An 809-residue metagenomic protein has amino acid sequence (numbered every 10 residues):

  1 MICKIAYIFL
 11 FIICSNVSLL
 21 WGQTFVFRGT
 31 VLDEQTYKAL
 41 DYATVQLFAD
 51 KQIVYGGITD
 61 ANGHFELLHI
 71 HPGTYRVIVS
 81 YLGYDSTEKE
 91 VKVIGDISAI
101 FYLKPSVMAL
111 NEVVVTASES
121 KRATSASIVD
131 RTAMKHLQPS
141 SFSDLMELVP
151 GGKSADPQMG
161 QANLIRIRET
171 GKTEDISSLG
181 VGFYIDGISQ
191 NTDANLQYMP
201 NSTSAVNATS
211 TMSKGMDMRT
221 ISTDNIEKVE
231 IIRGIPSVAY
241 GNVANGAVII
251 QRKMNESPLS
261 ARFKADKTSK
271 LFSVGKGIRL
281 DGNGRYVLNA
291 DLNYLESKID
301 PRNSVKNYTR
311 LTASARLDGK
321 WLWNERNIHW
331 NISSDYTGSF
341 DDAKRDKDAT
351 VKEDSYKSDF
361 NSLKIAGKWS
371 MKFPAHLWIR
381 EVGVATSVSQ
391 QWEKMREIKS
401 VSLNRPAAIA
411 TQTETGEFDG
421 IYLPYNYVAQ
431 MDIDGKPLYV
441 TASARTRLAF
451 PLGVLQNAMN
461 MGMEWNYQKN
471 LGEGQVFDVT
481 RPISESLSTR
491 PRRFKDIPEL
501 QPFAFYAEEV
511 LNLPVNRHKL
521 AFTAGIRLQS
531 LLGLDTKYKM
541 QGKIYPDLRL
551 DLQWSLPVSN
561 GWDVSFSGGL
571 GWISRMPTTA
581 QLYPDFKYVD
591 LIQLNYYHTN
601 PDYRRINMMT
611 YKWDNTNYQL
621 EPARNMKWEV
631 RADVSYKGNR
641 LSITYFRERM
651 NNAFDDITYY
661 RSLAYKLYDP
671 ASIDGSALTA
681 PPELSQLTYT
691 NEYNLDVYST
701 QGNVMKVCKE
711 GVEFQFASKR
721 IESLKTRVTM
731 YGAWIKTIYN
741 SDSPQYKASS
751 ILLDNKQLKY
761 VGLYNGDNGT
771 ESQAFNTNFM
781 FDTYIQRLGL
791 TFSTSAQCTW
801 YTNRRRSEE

Functional and structural regions predicted by a protein language model:
V26, S260-E296, R302-A349, D354-G383: Transmembrane beta-barrel wall of Gram-negative outer-membrane proteins
L32-T36, A43-F48, S80-Y84, I94-K135: Short, acidic, small-residue-rich periplasmic hinge/interaction motif at the N-terminus of Gram-negative outer-membrane
S98-Y102, F142-L145, I165-R166, Y184 (+2 more regions): N-terminal periplasmic accessory domains that precede and gate Gram-negative outer-membrane beta-barrel machines
S143, E147-P200: Extracytoplasmic beta-strand/coil segments of soluble accessory domains associated with Gram-negative outer-membrane
I188-I232: Short acidic/polar hinge/loop motifs at secondary-structure boundaries that mediate gating or recognition
W321-S339, Y356-K537, K543-Y545, P557 (+1 more regions): Face-selective signature of the C-terminal outer-membrane beta-barrel domain
D496-R640, T644-R649: Structural signature of Gram-negative outer-membrane beta-barrels, strongest in the C-terminal barrel of TonB-dependent
N516-R517, F522, L667-S807: Gram-negative outer-membrane beta-barrel transporters
